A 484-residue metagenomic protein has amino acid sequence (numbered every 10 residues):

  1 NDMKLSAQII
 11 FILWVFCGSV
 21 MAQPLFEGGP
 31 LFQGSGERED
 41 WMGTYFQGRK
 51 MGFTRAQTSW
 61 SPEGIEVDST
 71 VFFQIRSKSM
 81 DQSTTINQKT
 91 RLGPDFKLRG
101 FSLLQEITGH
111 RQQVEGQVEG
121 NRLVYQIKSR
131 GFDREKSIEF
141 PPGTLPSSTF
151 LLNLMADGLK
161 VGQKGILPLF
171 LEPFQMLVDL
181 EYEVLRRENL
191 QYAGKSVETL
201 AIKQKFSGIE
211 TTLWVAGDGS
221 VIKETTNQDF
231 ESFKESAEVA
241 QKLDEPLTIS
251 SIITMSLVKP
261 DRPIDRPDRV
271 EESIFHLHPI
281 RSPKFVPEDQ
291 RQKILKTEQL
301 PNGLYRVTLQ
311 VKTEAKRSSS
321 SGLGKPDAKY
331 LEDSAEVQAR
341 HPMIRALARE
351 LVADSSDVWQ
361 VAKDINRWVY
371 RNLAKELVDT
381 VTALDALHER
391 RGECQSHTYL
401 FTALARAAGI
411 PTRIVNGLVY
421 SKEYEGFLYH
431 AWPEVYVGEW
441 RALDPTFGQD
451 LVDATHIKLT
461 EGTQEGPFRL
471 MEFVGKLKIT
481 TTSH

Functional and structural regions predicted by a protein language model:
N1-I10: Bacterial N-terminal signal peptides that target proteins for export
I9-S19: Bacterial N-terminal signal peptides
Q23-R122, Q126-K136, A156-R317, P467-M471 (+1 more regions): Acidic, serine/threonine-rich low-complexity disordered tracts
Y45, A353-V435, E439, L451-A454 (+1 more regions): Active-site neighborhood of thiol-dependent amide/isopeptide-bond enzymes
S129-F150, I365: Acidic/charged, solvent-exposed loop-and-adjacent secondary-structure segments enriched in E/D, K/R, S/T, and G/P
S147-L152, T313-A315, S319-G392, T463-F468 (+1 more regions): Secondary-structure boundary elements
A201, A386, A442: Conserved beta-strand positions that form and line the central face of beta-propeller blades
A216, S232-P246, I252, L323-G324 (+1 more regions): Active-site rim recognition segments
